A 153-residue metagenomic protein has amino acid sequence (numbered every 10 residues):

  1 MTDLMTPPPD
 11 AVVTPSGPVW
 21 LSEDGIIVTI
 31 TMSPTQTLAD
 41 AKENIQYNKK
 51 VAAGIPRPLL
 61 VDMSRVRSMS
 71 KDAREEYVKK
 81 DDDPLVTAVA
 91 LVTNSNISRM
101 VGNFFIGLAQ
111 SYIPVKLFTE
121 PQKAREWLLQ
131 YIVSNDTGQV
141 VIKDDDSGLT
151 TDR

Functional and structural regions predicted by a protein language model:
T2-R153: Amphipathic, Lys/Arg-enriched alpha-helical "gate/interface" segment within cytosolic domains that mediates
